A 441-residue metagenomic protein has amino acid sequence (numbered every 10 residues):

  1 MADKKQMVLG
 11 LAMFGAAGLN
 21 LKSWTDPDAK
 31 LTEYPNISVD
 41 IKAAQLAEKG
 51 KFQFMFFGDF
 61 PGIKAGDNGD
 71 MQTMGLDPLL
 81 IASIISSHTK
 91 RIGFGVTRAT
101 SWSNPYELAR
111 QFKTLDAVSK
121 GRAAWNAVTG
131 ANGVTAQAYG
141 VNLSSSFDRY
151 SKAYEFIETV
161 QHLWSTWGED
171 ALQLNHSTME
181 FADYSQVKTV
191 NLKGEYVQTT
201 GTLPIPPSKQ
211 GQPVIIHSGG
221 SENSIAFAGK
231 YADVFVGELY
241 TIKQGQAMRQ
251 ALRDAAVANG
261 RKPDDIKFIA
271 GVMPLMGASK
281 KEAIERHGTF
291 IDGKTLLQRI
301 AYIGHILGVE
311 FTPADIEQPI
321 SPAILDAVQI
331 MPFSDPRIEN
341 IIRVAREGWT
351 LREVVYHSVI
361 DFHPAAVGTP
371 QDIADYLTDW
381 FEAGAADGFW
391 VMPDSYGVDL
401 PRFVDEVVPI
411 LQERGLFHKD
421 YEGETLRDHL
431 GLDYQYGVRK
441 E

Functional and structural regions predicted by a protein language model:
M1-H88, Q210-P213, K440: N-terminal beta1-alpha1-beta2 module of alpha/beta enzyme domains
A2-K4, Q45-K49, S83-K90, D116-R122 (+2 more regions): Acidic (Asp/Glu)-rich catalytic clusters
K5, N104-A226, K230-Y231, V257-N259 (+5 more regions): Internal, glycine-rich beta/alpha segment that forms the wall or movable "lid" of small-molecule/cofactor binding
M7-L11, M55-F57, I92-R98, G121-A127 (+4 more regions): Hydrophobic faces of well-ordered beta-strands that scaffold small-molecule active sites in alpha/beta enzyme cores
L9, A47, K51, I85 (+8 more regions): Conserved, mostly hydrophobic/aromatic
K22-S38, T97-Y106, N142-S144, K209-E222 (+2 more regions): Active-site mouth loops of central-metabolism enzymes
V141, S145, F156-H162, Q246-R253 (+1 more regions): C-terminal helical cap(s) of enzyme catalytic domains, especially alpha/beta-barrels
F333-P409: Substrate-recognition/cap regions that form aromatic- and gly/pro-loop-enriched pockets for small-molecule ligands
